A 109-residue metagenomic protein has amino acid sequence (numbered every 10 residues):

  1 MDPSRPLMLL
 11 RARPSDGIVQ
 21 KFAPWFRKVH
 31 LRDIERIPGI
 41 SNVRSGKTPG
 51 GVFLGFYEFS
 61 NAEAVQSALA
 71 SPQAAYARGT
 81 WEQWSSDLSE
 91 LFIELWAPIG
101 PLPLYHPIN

Functional and structural regions predicted by a protein language model:
M1-N109: Macromolecular interaction modules
